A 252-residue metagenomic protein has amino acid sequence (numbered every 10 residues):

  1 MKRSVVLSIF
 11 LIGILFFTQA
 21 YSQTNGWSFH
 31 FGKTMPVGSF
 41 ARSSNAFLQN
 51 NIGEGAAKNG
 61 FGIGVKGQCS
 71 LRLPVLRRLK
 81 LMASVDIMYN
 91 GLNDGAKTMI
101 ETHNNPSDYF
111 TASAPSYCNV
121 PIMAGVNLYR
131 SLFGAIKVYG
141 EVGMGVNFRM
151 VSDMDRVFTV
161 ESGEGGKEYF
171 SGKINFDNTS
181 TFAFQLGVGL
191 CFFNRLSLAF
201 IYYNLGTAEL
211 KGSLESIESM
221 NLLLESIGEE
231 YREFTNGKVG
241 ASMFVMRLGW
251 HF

Functional and structural regions predicted by a protein language model:
M1-W27, L248, F252: Bacterial Sec-dependent N-terminal signal peptides
T24-V37: Short N-terminal segments immediately surrounding and downstream of signal-peptide cleavage
K33, I63-L73, V85-Y89, I122-R130 (+4 more regions): Residues on the lipid-exposed face of transmembrane beta-strands in outer-membrane beta-barrel proteins
V37-F61, N90-V120, N147-Q185, G206-V245: Extracellular/periplasm-exposed beta-strand and loop segments of Gram-negative cell-envelope proteins, dominated by
A46-S84: N-terminal, post-signal-peptide region of Sec/Tat-exported proteins
R77-L81, G134-I136, N194-L198: Repeated loop/turn-to-beta-strand initiation elements of outer-membrane beta-barrel proteins
P115-Y117, Y129-G134: Short, charge-rich binding segments
A135-Y139, D153: Short, structured loop/turn "capping" segments at alpha-beta junctions
